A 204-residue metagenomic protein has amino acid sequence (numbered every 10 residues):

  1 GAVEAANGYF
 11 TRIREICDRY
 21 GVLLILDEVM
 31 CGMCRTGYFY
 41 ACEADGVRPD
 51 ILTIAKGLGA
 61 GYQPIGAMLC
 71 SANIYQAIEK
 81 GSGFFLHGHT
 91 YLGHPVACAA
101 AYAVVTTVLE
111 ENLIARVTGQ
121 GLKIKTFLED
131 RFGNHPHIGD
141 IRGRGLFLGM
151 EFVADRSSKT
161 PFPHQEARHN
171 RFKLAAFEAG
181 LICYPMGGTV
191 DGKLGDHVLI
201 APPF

Functional and structural regions predicted by a protein language model:
G1-F204: Conserved N-terminal phosphate-binding loop of PLP-dependent enzymes in the Aspartate aminotransferase
